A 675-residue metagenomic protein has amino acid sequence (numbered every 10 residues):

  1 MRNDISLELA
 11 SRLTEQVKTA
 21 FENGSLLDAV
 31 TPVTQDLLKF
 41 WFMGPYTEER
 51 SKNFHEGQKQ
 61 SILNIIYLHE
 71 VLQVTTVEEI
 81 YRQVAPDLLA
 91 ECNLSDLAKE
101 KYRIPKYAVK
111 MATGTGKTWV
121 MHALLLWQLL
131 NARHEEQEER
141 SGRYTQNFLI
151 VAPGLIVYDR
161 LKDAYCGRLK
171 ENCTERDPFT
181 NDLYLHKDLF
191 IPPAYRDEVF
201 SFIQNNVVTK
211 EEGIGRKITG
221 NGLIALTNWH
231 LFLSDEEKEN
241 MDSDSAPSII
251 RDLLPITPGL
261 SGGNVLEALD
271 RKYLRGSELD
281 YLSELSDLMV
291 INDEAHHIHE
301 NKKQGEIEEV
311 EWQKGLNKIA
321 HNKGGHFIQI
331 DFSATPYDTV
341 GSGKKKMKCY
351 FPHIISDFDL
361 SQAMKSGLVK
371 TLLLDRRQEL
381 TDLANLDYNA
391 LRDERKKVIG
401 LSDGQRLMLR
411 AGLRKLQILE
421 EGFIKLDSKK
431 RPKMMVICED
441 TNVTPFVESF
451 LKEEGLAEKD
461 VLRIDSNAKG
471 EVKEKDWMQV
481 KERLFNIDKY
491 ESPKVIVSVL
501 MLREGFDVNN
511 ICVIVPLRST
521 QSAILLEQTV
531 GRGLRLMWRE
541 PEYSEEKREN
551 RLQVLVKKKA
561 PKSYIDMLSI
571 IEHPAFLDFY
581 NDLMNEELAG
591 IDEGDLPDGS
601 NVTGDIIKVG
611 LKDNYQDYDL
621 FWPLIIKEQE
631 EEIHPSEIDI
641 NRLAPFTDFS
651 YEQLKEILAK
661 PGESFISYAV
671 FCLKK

Functional and structural regions predicted by a protein language model:
M1-L7, S11, N131-Q137, D159-D163 (+7 more regions): Helicase-associated low-complexity regulatory tails and linkers flanking the ATPase motor
L26-K110, W119-V120: Conserved pre-motif I regulatory segment
L97, Y102-A108, Q146, R431-M434 (+1 more regions): Pre-Walker A (Motif I) flank of P-loop NTPase domains
T113: The conserved Walker
G116: Conserved glycine(s) of the Walker
H122, L126-D159: Conserved SF1/SF2 helicase motif Ia
S498, L502-S519, I524-V530: A short beta-strand element within the Helicase C-terminal
E656-A669, K674: Residue-level detector of conserved catalytic or cofactor/ligand-binding positions in enzyme active sites
